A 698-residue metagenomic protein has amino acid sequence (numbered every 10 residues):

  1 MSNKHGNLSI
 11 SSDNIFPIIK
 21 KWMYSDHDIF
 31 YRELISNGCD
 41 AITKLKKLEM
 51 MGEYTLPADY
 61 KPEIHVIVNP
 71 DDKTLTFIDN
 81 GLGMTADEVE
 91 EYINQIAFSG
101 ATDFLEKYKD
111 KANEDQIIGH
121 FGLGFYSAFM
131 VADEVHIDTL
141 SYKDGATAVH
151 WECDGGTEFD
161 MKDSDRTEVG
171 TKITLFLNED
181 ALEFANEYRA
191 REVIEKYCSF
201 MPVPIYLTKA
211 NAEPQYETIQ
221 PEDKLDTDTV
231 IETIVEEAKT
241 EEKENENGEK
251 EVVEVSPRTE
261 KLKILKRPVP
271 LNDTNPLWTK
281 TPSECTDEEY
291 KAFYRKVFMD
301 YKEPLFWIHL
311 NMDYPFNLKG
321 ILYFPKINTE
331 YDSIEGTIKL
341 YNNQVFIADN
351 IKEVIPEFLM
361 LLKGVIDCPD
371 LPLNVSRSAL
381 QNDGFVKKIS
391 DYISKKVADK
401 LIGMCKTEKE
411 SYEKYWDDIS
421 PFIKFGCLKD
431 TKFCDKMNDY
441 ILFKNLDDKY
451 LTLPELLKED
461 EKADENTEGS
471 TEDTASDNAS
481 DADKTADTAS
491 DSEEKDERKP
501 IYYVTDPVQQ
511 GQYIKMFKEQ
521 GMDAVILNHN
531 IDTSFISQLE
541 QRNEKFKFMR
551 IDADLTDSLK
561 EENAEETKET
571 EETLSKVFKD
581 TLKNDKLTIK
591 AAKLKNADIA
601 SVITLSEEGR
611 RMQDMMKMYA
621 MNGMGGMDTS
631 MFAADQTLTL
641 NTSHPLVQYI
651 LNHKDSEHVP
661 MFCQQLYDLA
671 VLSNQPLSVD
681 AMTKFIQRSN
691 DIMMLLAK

Functional and structural regions predicted by a protein language model:
M1-A185, E192, S199, Q215-E222 (+4 more regions): GHKL (Bergerat-fold) ATPase N-terminal catalytic module, capturing the glycine-rich phosphate-binding loop and acidic
I117, V135-E158, N178-A181, Y188-K698: GHKL/Bergerat-fold ATPase module in large chromosome/replication-associated machines
